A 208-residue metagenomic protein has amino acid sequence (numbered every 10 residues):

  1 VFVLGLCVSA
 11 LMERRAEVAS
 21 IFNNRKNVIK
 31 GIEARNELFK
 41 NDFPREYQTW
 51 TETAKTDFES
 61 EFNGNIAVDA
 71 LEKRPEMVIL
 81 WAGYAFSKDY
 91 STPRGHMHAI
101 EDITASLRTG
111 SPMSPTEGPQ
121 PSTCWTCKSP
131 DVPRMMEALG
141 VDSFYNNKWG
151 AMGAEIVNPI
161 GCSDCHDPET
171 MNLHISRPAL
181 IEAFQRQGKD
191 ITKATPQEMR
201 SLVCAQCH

Functional and structural regions predicted by a protein language model:
V1-V3: N-terminal Sec-pathway targeting helices
G5-E198: Sequence context of c-type cytochrome heme-c attachment sites
S201-H208: Extended catalytic-interface subdomain
